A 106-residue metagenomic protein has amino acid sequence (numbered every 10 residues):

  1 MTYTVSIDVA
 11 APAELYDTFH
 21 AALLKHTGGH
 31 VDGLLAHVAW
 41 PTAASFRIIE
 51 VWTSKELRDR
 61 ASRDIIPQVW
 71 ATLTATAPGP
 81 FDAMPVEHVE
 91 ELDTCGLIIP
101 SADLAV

Functional and structural regions predicted by a protein language model:
M1-A71, A75-V106: Short S/T/G/P-rich N-terminal loop/turn motif that feeds into the first structured element of a domain
